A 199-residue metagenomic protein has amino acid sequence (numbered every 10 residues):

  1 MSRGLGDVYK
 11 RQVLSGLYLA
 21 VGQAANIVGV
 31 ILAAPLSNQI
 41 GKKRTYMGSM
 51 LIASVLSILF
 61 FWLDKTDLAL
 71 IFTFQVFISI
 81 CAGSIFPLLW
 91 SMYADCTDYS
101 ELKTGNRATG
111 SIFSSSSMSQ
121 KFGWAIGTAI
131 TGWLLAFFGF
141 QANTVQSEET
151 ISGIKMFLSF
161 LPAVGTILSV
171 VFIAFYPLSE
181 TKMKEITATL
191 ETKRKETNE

Functional and structural regions predicted by a protein language model:
M1-Y9: Single conserved hydrophobic/aromatic residue that forms the stacking wall/gate of nucleotide- or nucleobase-binding
K10-L19: Juxtamembrane helix-start elements in MFS-like secondary transporters
Q23-I31, A125: Residue-level signature of mid-helix packing/kink "hotspots" within the transmembrane helices of 12-pass Major
G29-K42: Helix-to-loop junctions at the C-terminal end of transmembrane segments in multipass secondary transporters
I52-T66: C-terminal ends and interior cores of transmembrane alpha-helices in multi-pass membrane transporters/permeases
A69-F86, M92: Hydrophobic core of transmembrane alpha-helices in multi-pass small-molecule transporters, especially MFS/SLC-type
W133-V164: A membrane-interface helix-boundary motif in multi-pass transporters
Y176-E199: Intrinsic disorder in cytosolic terminal tails and internal cytosolic loops of multi-pass membrane transporters
